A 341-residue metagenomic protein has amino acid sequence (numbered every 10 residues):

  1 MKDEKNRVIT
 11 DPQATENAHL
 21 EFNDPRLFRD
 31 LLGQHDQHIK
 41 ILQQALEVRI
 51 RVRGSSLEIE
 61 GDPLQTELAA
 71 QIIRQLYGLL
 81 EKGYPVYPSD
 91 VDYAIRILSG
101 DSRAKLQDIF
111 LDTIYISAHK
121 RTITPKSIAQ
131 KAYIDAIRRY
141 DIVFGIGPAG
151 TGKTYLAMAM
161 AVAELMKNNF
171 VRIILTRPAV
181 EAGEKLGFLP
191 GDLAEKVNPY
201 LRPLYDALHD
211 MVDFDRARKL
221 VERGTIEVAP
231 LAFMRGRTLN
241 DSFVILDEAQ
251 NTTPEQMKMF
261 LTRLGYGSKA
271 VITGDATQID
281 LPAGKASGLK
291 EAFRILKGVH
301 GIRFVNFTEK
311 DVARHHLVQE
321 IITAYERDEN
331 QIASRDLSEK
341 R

Functional and structural regions predicted by a protein language model:
T10-D30: Short glycine-/aliphatic-rich beta-strand segments at the starts of folded cytosolic domains
F22-D24, V52-G54, G61, R177 (+2 more regions): Flexible glycine-/small-residue-rich
L27-Q44: Short amphipathic alpha-helix segments
K40, L46-R49, S55: Compact, well-ordered interaction domains used in eukaryotic information-processing assemblies
R51-F110: Interdomain "pre-motor" coupling segment immediately N-terminal to P-loop NTPase/helicase cores
A104-P125, Q130-K131: P-loop NTP-binding catalytic core
A118-I128, A136-L246, Q250-R341: Conserved helicase motor core of SF1/SF2 NTP-dependent helicases
